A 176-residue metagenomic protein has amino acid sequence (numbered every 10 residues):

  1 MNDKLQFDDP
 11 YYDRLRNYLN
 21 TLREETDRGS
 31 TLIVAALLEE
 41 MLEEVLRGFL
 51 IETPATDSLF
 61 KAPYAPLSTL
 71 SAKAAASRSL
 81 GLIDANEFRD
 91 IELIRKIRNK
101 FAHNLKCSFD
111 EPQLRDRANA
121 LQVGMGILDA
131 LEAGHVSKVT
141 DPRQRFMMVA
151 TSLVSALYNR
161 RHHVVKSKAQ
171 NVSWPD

Functional and structural regions predicted by a protein language model:
M1-D176: Amphipathic alpha-helical interface elements
